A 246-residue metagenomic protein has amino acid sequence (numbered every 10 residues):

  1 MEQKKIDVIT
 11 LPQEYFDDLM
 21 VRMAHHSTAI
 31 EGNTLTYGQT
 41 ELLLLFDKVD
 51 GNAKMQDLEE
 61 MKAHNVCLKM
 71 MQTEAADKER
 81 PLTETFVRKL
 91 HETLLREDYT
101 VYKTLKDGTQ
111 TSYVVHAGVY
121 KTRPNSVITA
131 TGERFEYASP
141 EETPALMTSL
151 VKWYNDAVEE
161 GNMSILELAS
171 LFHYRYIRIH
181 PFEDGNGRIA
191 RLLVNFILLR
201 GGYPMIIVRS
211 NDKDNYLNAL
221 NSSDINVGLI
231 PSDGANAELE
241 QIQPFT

Functional and structural regions predicted by a protein language model:
M1-D184, R188-T246: FIC/Doc superfamily catalytic core
